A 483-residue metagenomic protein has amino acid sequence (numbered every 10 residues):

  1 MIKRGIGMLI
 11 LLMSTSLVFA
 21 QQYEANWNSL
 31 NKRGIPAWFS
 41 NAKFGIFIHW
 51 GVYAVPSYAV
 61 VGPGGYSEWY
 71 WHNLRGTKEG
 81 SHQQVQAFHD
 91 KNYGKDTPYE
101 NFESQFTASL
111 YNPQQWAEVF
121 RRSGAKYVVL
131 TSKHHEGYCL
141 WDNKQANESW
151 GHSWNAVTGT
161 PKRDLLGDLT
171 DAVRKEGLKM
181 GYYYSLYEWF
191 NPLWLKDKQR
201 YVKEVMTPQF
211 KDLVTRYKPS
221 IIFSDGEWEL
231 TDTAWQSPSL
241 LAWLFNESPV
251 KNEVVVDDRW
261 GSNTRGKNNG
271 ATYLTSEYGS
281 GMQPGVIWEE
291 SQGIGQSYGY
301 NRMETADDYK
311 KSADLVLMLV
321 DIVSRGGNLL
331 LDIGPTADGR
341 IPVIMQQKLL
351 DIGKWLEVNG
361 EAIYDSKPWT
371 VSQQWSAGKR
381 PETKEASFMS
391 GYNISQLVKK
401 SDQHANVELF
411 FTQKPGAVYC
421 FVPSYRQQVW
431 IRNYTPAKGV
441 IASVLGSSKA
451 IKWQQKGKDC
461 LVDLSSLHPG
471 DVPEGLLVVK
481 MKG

Functional and structural regions predicted by a protein language model:
M1-G7: Bacterial N-terminal signal peptides that target proteins for export
Q21-G483: Mature catalytic domains of secreted/periplasmic carbohydrate-active enzymes
